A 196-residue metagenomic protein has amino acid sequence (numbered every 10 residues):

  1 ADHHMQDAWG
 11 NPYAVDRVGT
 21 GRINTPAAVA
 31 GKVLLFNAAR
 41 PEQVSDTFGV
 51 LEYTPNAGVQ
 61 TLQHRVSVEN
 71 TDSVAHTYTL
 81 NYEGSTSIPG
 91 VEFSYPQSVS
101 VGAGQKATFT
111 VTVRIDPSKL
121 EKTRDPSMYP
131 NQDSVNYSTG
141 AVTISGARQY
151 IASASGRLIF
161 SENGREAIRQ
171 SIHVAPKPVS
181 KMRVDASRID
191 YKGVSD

Functional and structural regions predicted by a protein language model:
A1-W9, E121: Hydrolase catalytic cores
G19, T61-N70, V111, V142 (+1 more regions): Buried hydrophobic-core signal for structured, non-transmembrane domains
T25-T71, S94-V101, Y137-I151, M182-D196: Beta-sheet-dominated interaction scaffolds and their linkers
E69-V74, P117-K119, G164: Short, acidic/polar linear motifs in exposed loop/turn regions
T71-P89, A175: Short acidic, flexible loop segments centered on an aromatic residue
V74-Y82, E121-R124, R169-Q170: Short, hydrophobic/aromatic beta-strand segments
V91-Y137: Intrinsically disordered, low-complexity Pro/Gly/Ser/Thr-rich segments with frequent PxxP/GP/PP motifs and embedded
A175-M182: Extracellular interdomain linker/stem segments of modular secreted and single-pass surface proteins
